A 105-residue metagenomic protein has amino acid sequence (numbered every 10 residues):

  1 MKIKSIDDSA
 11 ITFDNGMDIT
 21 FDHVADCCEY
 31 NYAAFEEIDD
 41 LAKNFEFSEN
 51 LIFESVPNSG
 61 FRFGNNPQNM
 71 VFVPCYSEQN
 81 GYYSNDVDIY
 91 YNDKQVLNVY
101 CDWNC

Functional and structural regions predicted by a protein language model:
M1-C105: Surface-exposed, interaction-prone regions used to assemble/regulate multi-protein complexes
